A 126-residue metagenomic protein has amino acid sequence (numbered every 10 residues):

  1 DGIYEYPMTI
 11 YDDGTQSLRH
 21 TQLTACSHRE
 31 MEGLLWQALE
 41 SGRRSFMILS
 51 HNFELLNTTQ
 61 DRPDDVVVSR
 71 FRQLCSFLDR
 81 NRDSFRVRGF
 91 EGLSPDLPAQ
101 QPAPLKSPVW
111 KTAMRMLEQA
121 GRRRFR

Functional and structural regions predicted by a protein language model:
D1-R43: Active-site-adjacent pocket scaffolds in enzyme catalytic domains
C26-R126: C-terminal domain-boundary segment and adjacent tail
